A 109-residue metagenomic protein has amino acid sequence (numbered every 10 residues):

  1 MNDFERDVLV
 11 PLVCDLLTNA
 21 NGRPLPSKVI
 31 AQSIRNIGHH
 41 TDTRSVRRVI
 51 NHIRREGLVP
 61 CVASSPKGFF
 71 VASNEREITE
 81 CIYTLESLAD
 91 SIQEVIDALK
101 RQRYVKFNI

Functional and structural regions predicted by a protein language model:
M1-D15: Short alpha-helical segments that sit at the start of domains
L12-N19, S33: Short amphipathic alpha-helical elements of helix-turn-helix/winged-helix folds
G22-I34: Short acidic, hydrophobic short linear motifs in intrinsically disordered regions
H40-R55: Short amphipathic alpha-helical interaction segments
R54-S64: A short, conserved structural fragment
V62-S73: Minor-groove-contacting beta-hairpin "wing" of winged helix-turn-helix DNA-binding domains
R76-L99: Short, amphipathic alpha-helical interaction segments positioned at domain boundaries
V95-I109: Exposed, interaction-prone assembly regions rather than primary DNA-binding/catalytic cores
